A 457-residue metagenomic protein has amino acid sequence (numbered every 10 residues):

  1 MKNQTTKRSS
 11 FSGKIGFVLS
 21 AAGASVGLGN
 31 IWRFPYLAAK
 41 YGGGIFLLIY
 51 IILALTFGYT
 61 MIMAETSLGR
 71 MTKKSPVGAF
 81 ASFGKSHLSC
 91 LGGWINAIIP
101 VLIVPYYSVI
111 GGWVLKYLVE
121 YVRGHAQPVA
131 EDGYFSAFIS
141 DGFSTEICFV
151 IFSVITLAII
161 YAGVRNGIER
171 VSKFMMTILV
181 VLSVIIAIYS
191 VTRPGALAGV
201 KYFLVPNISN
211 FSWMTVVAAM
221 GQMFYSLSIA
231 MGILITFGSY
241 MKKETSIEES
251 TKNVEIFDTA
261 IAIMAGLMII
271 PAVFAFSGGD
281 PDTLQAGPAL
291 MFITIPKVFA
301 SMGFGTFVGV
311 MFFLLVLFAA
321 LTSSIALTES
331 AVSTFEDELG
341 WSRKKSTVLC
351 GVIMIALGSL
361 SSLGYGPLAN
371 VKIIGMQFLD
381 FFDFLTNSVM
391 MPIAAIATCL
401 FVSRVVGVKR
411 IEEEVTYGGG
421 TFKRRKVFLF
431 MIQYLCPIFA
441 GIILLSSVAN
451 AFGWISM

Functional and structural regions predicted by a protein language model:
M1-W32, M61-T66, R70-F83, H87-L91 (+2 more regions): Membrane-interface "cap" regions at the ends of multi-pass membrane proteins
K2-K7, F11, E169, K173-L321 (+1 more regions): Membrane-embedded translocation segments of transport machinery
K2-Q4, G111-S140, M241-E244, E249 (+4 more regions): Helix-loop-helix connectors at the membrane interface of multi-pass transporters/channels
T5-R8, Y36-Y41, P76-I95, S108-R165 (+5 more regions): Inter-helical loop and helix-membrane interface segments of multi-pass membrane transporters/permeases
S10-A21, I45-I49, H87-V101, I147-F152 (+6 more regions): Select transmembrane alpha-helical segments in multipass membrane proteins
G13-L53, I235-G238, E249-K252, I256-T259 (+2 more regions): Transmembrane helix-boundary motif of multi-pass solute transporters/channels
A38-A64, S144, M390-A394: Extracellular loop-to-transmembrane helix junctions
L379-L400, R424-M457: A generic transmembrane alpha-helix motif of multi-pass inner-membrane proteins
